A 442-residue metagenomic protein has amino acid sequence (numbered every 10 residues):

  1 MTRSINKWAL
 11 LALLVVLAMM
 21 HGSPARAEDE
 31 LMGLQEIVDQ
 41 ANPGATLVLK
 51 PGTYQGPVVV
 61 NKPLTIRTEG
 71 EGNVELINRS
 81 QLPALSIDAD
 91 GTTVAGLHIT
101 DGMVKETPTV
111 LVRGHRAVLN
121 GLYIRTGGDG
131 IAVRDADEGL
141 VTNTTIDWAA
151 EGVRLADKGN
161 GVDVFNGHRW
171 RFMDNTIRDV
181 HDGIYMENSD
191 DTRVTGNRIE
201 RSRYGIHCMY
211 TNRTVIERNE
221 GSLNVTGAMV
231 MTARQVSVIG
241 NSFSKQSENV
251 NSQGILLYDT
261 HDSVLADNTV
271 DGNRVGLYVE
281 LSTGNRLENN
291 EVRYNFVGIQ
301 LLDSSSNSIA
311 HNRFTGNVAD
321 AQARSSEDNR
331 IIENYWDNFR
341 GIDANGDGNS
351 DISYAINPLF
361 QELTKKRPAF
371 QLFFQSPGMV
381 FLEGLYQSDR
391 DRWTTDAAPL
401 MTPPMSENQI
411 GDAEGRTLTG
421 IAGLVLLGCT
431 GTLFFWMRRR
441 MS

Functional and structural regions predicted by a protein language model:
T2-A9: Bacterial N-terminal signal peptides that target proteins for export
L11-M20: Bacterial N-terminal signal peptides
A25-G56: Acidic Gly/Asp/Thr-rich repetitive segments characteristic of extracellular carbohydrate-active and adhesion proteins
N42, N61-P63, A89-D90, V94 (+20 more regions): Parallel beta-helix/beta-solenoid
Q55-R67, E75-A117, G128-A136, V164: Extracellular beta-strand-rich solenoid/capping regions of secreted or surface-exposed proteins that bind or remodel
N78-L85, M103-L111, T126-A132, R154-N166 (+6 more regions): Extracellular beta-strand/beta-solenoid scaffold signature
N249-Q253, Y294-L302, N307-S442: Functionally critical loop-and-helix segments that line ligand-binding/catalytic clefts of soluble enzyme domains
